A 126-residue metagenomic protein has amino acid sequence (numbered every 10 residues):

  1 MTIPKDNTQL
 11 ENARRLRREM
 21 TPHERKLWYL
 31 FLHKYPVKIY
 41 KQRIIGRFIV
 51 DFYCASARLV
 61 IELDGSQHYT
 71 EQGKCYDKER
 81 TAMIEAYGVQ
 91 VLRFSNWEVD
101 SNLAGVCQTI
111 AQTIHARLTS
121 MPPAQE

Functional and structural regions predicted by a protein language model:
M1-E126: Nucleic-acid endo/exonuclease domains
